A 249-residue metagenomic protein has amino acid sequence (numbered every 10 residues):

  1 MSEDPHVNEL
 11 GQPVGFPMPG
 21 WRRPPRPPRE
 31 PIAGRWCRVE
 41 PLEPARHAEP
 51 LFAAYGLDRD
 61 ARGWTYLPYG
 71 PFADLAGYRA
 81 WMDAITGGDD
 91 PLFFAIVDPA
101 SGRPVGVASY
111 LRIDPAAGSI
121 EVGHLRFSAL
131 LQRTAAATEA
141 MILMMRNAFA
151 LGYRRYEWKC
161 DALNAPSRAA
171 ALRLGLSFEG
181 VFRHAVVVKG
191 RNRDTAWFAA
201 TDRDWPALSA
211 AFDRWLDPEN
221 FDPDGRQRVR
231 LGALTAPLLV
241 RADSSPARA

Functional and structural regions predicted by a protein language model:
S2-T134, N147-L151, R191-A196, A200-P206 (+1 more regions): GNAT-family acyltransferases
A137: Glycine-rich acyl-CoA binding loop
M144: Flexible ATP-lid and adjacent glycine-rich G1/G2 motifs of the Bergerat
A150-C160: Conserved GNAT acetyl-CoA-binding A-motif
W158-R168: Conserved beta-strand-loop-alpha-helix junction that forms the acyl-donor binding cleft
A170-A171, F198: Conserved active-site tyrosine of GNAT-family acetyltransferases
S177-R191: Conserved catalytic-core motifs of GNAT/GCN5-like acyltransferases
